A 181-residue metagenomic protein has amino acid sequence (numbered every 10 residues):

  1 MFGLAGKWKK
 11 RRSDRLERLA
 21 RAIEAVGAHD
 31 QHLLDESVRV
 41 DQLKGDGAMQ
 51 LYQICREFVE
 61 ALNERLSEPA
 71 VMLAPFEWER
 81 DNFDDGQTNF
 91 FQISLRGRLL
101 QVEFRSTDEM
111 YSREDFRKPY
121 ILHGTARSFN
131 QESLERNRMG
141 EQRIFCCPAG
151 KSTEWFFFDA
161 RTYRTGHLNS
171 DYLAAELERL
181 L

Functional and structural regions predicted by a protein language model:
F2-S37: N-terminal, Lys/Arg- and Ser/Thr-rich interaction peptides
A5-R12, L16, D41-K44, A48-L51 (+2 more regions): Intrinsic-disorder-associated interaction segments
E17-A20, L34, G45, R56 (+1 more regions): Generic detector of well-ordered alpha-helical segments enriched in charged/polar residues, highlighting helical
E24-P75: Contiguous, amphipathic alpha-helical segments that mediate oligomerization or scaffolding in large protein assemblies
P69-R127: Amphipathic, interaction-prone secondary-structure segments
A126-I144: A short, charged
G140-L181: Glycine-rich, aromatic-bearing surface loops/beta-hairpins
